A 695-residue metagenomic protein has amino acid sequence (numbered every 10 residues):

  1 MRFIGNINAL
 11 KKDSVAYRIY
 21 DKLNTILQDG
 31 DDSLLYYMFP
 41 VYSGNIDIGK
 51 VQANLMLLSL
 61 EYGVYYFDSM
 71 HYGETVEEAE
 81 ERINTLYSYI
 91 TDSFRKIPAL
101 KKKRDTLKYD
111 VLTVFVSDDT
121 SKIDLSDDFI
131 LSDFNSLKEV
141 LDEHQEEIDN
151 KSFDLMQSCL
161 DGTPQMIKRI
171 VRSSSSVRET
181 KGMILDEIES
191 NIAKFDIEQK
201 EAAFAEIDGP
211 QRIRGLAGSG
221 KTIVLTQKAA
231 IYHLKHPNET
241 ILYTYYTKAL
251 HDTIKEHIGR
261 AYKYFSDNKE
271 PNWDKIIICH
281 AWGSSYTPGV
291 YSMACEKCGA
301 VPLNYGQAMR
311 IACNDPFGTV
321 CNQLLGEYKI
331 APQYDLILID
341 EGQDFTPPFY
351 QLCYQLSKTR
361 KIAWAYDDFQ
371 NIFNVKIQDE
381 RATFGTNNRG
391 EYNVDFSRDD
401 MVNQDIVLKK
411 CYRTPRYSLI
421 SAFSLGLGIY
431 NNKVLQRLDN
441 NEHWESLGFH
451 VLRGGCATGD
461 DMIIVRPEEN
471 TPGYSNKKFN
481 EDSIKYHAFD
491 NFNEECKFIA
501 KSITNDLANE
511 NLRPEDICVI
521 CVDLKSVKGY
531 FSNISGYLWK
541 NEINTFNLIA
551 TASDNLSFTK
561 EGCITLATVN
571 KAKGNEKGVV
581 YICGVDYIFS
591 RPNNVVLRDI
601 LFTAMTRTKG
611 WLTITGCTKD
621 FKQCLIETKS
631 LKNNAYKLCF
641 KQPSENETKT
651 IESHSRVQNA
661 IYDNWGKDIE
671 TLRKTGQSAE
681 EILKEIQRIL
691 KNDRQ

Functional and structural regions predicted by a protein language model:
M1-S174: Accessory nucleic-acid engagement/destabilization modules that flank
D32, A53, Q333-Y334, K577: Local beta-strand N-terminus motif with an aromatic residue
L35-S69, E147-Y286, T606: P-loop NTPase Walker
G44-I46, T75-E81, G289-C298, N304-I311 (+3 more regions): Short, flexible/disordered intra-domain loops and linkers
S59-K96, T106-K108, T120-S136, I258-K329 (+3 more regions): Conserved P-loop NTPase-based nucleic-acid remodeling module centered on helicase motor cores
R172, R178-S190, C313-Q323, I464-N491: Alpha-helix-centered segments that form part of catalytic cores
E179-R214, I278-A281, S285-Y286, V290-T383 (+2 more regions): Conserved helicase NTPase motor core
R214-L242, Y246-N272, W282-S285, L336 (+3 more regions): Conserved helicase motor core of SF1/SF2 NTP-dependent helicases
